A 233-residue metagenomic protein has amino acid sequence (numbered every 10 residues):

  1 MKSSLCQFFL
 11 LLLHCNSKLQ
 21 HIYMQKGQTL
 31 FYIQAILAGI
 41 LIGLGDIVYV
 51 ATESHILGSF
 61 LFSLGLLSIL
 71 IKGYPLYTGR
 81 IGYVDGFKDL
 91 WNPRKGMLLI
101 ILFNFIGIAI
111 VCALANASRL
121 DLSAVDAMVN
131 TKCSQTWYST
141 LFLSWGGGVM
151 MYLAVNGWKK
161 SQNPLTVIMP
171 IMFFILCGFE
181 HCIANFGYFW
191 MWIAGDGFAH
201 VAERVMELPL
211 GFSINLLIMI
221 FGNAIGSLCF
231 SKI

Functional and structural regions predicted by a protein language model:
K2-S3: Polybasic, lysine-rich low-complexity intrinsically disordered segments
F8-F9, Y23: Aromatic (phenylalanine/tyrosine) cluster motif
N16-I233: Alpha-helical transmembrane segments and their helix-helix packing motifs
